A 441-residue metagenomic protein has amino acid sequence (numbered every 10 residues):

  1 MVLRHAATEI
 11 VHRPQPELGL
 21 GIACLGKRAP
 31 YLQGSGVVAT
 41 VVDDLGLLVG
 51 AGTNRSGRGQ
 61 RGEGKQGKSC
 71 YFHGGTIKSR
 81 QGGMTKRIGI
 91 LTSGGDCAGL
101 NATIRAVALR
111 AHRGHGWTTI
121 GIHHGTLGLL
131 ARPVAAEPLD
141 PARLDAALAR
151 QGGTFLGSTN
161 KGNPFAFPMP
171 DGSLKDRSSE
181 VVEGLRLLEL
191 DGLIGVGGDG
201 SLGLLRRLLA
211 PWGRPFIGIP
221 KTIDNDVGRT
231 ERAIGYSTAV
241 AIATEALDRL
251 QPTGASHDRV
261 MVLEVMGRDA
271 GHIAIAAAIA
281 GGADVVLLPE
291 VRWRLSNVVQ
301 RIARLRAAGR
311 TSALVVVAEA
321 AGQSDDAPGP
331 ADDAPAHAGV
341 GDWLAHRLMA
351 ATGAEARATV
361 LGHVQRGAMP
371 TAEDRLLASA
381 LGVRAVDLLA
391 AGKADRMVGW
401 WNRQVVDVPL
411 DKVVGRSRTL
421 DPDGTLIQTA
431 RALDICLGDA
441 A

Functional and structural regions predicted by a protein language model:
H5-H12, G21, G26-R28, G46 (+1 more regions): Residues at flexible loop/coil and secondary-structure boundary positions
S56-S69: Short, charge-rich patches within N-terminal targeting peptides
T85-P133: N-terminal phosphate-binding or glycine-rich loops at protein starts, especially the Walker A/P-loop of NTPases
R87-G95, F155-G157, D191-G195, M261-E264 (+1 more regions): Short glycine-rich or small-residue beta-strand-to-loop segments that form or flank ligand, phosphate, metal/Fe-S
R105-R113, A135-P141, R207-G218, I234-T238 (+1 more regions): A glycine- and small-aliphatic-rich helix-loop capping segment at beta-alpha/alpha-beta transitions that lines
V134-L193, R232-A241, E245: Glycine-rich oxoanion-binding loops at beta->alpha junctions
G184, G195-G197, G203-R207, W212 (+1 more regions): Accessory alpha-helical/coil subdomains and C-terminal extensions that flank or cap enzyme catalytic cores
G339-A441: C-terminal non-catalytic interaction/assembly regions of soluble proteins
